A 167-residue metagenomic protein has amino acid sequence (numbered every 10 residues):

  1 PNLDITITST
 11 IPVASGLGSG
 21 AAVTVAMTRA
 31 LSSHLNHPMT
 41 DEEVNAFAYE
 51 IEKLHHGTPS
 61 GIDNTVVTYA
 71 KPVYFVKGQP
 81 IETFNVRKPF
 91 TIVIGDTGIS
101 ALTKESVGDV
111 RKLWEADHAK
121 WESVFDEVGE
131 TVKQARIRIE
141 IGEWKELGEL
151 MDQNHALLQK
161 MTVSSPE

Functional and structural regions predicted by a protein language model:
P1-F47: Anion-binding (especially nucleotide phosphate/pyrophosphate-binding) glycine-rich loop and adjoining beta-alpha core
N2, G61, I92: Broad gene-expression machinery/nucleic-acid interaction feature
T10-I11, K53-L54, S60: Short hydrophobic "helix-edge" motifs at membrane interfaces and signal-peptide entry regions
A14-T24, T58-A70: FAD-binding core of FAD-dependent oxidoreductases, characterized by glycine-rich FAD pyrophosphate-binding loops
L35-H37, A46-H56, N64-E167: C-terminal nucleotide
